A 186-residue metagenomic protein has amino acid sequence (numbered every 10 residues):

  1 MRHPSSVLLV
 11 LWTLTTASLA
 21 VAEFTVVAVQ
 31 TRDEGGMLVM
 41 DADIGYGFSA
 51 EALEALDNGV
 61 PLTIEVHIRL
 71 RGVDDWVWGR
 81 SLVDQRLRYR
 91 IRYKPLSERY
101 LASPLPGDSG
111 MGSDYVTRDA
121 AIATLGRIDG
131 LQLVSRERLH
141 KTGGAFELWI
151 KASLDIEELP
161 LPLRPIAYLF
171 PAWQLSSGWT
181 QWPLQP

Functional and structural regions predicted by a protein language model:
M1-L8: Bacterial N-terminal signal peptides that target proteins for export
T13-S18: N-terminal signal peptide c-region/cleavage motif recognized by signal peptidases
A22-V39: Short N-terminal segments immediately surrounding and downstream of signal-peptide cleavage
D33, I44-F48, I64-D74, I91-P95 (+1 more regions): Beta-strand elements of well-folded, non-transmembrane domains
D33-L38, K94-E98, R138-E147: A short, structured loop/turn motif at beta-sheet edges
M40-I44, P95, P106-G107, T117-H140: A beta-strand/beta-hairpin structural motif
E54-A120: Structured domain cores in non-transmembrane regions
L131-P186: Glycine-rich, aromatic-bearing surface loops/beta-hairpins
